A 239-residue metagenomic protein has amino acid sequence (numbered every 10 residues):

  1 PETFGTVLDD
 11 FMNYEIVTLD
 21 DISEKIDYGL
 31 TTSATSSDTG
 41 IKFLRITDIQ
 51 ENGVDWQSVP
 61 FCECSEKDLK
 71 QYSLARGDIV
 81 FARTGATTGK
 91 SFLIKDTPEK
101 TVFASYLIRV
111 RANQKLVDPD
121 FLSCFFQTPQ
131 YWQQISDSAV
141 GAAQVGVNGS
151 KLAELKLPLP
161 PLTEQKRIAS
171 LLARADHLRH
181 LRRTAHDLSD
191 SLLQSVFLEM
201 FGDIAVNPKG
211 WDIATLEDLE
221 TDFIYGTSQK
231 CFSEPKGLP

Functional and structural regions predicted by a protein language model:
P1-Y28, E154-S170, L178-T227: Non-catalytic DNA-recognition/assembly elements of restriction-modification systems
F4, N13, T31-T32, K100-I108 (+3 more regions): A short glycine-rich beta-alpha junction/loop motif
I16-S33, T47-R76, E217-S233: Sequence-specific dsDNA recognition surfaces
D20, E24, R45, A82 (+6 more regions): Generic alpha-helical structural context detector
S33-K42, N52-C62, Q71-L74, L93-A104 (+2 more regions): Short, surface-exposed loop/turn microsegments at beta-strand edges and helix-strand junctions
G40, K70, T87, T97 (+5 more regions): A generic structural signal for well-ordered coil/turn residues at beta-strand boundaries that shape enzyme active-site
R45-I46, C64, L69-Q127: A short beta-sheet element
